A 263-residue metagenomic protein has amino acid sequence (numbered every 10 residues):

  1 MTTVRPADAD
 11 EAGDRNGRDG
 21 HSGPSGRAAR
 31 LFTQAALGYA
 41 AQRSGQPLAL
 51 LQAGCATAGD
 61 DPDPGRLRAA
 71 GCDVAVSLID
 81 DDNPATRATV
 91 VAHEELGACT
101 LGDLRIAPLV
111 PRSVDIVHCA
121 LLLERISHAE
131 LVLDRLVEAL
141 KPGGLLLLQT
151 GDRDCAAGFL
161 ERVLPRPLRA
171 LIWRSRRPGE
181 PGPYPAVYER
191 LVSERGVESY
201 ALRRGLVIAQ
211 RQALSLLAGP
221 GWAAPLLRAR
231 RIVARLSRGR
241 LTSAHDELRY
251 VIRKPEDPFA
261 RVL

Functional and structural regions predicted by a protein language model:
T3-R5, V91-L96, E189, E194-S199 (+2 more regions): A C-terminal cap/extension of S-adenosyl-L-methionine-dependent methyltransferases that defines the acceptor-substrate
G26-P47, G59, D63: Conserved alpha-helix/loop element of class I SAM-dependent methyltransferases that forms part of the SAM/SAH-binding
L51, A56-I106: Class I SAM-dependent methyltransferase SAM/SAH-binding core
A56, G151-A156, A213-L217: Short "lid" loop at the C-terminus of a central beta-strand within the Rossmann-like core of SAM-dependent
H118: A conserved beta-strand element that flanks and buttresses the S-adenosyl-L-methionine
L121-R125: A short His-aromatic
E130-L145: A short glycine-rich, Lys/Arg-flanked "PGG" loop and its adjoining helix->strand segment in the class I
L147-W173: Conserved class I S-adenosyl-L-methionine
